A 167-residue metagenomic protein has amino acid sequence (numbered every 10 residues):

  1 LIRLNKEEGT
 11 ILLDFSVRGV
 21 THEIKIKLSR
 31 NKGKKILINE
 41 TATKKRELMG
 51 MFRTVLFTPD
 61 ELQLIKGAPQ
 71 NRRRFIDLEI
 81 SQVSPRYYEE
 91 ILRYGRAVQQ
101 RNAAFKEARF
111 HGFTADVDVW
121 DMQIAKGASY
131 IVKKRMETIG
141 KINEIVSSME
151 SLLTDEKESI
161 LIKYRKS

Functional and structural regions predicted by a protein language model:
L1-N71, D77-V83, Y87, I145-S151: Nucleotide-state sensing region of NTPase/ATPase domains
R3, K32, R72-R73, R101 (+3 more regions): Short, cationic motifs built from Arg/Lys/His that form the positively charged side of catalytic pockets
K6, K25-K35, K44-K45, K66 (+6 more regions): Context-gated lysine
Q63-L64, Q70-H111, A115-D118, M122: Long, charged N-terminal accessory/stalk domains
H111-S167: Conserved NTPase motor "head" modules and their coupling/switch loops across ABC/AAA+ ATPases, GTPases, and GHKL ATPases
